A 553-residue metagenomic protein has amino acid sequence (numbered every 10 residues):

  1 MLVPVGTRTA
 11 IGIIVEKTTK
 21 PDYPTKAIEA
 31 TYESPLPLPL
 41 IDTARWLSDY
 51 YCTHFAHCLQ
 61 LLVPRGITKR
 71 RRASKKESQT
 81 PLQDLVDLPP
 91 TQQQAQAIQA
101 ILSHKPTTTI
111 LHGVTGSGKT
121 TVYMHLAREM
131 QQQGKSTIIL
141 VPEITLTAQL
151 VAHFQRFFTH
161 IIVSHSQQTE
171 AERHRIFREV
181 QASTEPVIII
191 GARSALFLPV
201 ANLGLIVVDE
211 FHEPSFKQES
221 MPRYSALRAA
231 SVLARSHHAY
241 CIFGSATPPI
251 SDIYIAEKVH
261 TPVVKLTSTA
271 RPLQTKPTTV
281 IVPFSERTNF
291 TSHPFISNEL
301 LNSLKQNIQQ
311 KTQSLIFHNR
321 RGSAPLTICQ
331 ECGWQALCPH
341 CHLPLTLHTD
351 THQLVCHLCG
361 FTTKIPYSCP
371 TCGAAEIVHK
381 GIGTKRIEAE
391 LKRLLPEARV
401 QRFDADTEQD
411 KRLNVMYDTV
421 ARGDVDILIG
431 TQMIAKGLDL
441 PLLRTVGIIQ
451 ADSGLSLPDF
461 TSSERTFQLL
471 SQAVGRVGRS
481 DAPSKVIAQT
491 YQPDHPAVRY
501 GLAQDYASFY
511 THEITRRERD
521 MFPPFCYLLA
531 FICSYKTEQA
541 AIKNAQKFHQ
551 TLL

Functional and structural regions predicted by a protein language model:
M1-L2, I429: OB-fold and OB-like beta-barrel modules that bind single-stranded nucleic acids
L2-T108: Terminal, basic amphipathic appendages of nucleotide-handling enzymes
P37-I41, Q94, S297, T384 (+1 more regions): A structural signal for well-ordered alpha-helical scaffolds and beta->alpha junctions
T108-V187, G191-I542, H549-L553: Inter-lobe coupling/hinge segments of SF2-like helicase ATPases
